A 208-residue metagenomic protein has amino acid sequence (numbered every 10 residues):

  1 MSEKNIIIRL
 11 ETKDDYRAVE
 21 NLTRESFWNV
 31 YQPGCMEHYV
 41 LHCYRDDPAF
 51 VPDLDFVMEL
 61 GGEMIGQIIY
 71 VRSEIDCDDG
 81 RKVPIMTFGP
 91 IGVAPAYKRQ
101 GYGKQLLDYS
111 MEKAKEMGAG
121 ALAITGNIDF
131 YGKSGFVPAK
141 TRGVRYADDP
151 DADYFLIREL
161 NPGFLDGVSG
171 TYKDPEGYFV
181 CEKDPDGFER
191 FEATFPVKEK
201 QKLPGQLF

Functional and structural regions predicted by a protein language model:
I7-V19: A short beta-loop-alpha structural element at the N-terminal edge of CoA-dependent acyl/N-acetyltransferase catalytic
E20, F27-I69, E74: Active-site rim helix/loop that mediates acceptor-substrate recognition in acyltransferases
L54, M58, G89-G92, A119-N127: Internal, conserved structured core segments that host functional sites
E63, R81, A94-Q105, M117 (+1 more regions): Conserved glycine-rich acetyl-CoA-binding loop
S73-F88, K98: A conserved beta-turn-beta hairpin within the catalytic core of GNAT-like acetyltransferases that forms part
F88, V93, R99-E112, I124: Conserved acetyl-CoA-binding loop-helix of GNAT-fold acetyltransferases
E116-A119, G126-P150: Conserved active-site alpha-helix within GNAT-family acetyltransferase domains
F164-F208: Acidic/histidine-enriched, glycine/proline-rich intrinsically disordered or flexible terminal extensions
